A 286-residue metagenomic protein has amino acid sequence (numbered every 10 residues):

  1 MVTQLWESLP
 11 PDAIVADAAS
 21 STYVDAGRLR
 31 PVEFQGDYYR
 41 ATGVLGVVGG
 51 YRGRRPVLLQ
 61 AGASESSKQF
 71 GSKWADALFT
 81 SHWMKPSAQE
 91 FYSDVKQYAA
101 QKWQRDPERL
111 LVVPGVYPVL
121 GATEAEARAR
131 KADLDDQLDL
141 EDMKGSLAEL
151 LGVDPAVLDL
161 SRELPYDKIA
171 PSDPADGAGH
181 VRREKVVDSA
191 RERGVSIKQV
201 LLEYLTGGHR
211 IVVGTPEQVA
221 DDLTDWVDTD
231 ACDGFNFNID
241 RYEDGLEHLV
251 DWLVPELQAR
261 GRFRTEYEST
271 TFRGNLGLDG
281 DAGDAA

Functional and structural regions predicted by a protein language model:
M1-G53, P86-E90, K96-V227, Q258-A286: An alpha-helical appendage that flanks or caps ligand/catalytic pockets
V2, L58, G71, A127 (+3 more regions): Conserved, mostly hydrophobic/aromatic
R52-R55, E65, K73-W74, P107 (+2 more regions): Short, well-ordered loop/turn elements at secondary-structure boundaries
V57-A61, D76-T80, L110-Y117, V227 (+1 more regions): Hydrophobic faces of well-ordered beta-strands that scaffold small-molecule active sites in alpha/beta enzyme cores
Q60-K73, T215-D228: Short, acidic/polar
E65-Q69, K85-Q89, V119-E124, R241-E247: Flexible loop/turn segments at secondary-structure boundaries
Q69-M84, K131: A conserved active-site cap/scaffold subdomain adjacent to cofactor or substrate pockets
L223-E268: C-terminal structured "cap/appendage" subdomains that terminate the fold
